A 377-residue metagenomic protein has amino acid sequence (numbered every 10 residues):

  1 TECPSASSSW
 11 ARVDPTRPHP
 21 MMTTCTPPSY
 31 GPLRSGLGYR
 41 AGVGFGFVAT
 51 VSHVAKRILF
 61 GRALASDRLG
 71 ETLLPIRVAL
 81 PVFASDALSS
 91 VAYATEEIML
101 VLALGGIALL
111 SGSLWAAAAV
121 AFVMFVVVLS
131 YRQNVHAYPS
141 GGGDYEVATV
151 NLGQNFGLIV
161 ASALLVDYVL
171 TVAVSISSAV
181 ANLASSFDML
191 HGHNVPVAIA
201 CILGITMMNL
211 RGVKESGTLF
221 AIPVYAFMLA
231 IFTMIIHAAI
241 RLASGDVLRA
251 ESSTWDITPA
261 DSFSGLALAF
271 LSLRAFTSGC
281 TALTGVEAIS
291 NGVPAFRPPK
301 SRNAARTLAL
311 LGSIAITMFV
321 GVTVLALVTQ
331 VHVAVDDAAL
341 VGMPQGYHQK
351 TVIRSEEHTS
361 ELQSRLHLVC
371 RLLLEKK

Functional and structural regions predicted by a protein language model:
G38-T95, L102, L129, S140 (+3 more regions): Membrane-interface "cap" regions at the ends of multi-pass membrane proteins
L80-A92, I257-S301, A305-R306: Hydrophobic, membrane-embedded alpha-helices of multi-pass small-molecule transporters
I98-T149, G153-A161, V174-C201, G312-V320: Extracellular loop-to-transmembrane helix junctions
R132-A137, S185, I202-V224, P294-P298: Membrane-water interface regions at transmembrane-helix termini and the short interhelical loops of multi-pass membrane
I205, L210-S244, T307-L310: Membrane-interface loop-to-helix entry segments
Y225, F232-T284, G342: Helix-loop-helix junctions that connect adjacent transmembrane segments in multi-pass membrane transporters
A239-R249, L308-Q349: Extracellular/periplasmic helix-exit of transmembrane alpha-helices
E361-K377: Positively charged, low-complexity/disordered segments
